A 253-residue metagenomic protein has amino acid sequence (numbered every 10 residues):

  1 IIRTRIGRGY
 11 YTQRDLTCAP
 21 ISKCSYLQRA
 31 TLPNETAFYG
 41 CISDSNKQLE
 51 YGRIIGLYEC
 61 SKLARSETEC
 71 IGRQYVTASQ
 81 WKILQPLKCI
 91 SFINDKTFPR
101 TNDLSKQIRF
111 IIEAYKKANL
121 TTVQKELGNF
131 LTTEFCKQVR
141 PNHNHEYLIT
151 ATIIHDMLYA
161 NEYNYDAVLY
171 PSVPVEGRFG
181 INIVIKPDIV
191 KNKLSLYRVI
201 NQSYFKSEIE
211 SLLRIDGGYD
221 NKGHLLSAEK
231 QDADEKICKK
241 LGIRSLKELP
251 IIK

Functional and structural regions predicted by a protein language model:
I1-T31, S66-K253: Active-site and NAD+-binding cores of ADP-ribose-processing enzymes
L32-P33, Y51-I54: DNA-binding interface regions
T36-K47: Short, well-ordered beta-strand elements within core beta-sheets of diverse protein domains
K47-L49, Y159: Active-site periphery "cap/insert" segments of enzyme catalytic domains
R53-A64: Short active-site loop/helix that positions an aromatic residue
